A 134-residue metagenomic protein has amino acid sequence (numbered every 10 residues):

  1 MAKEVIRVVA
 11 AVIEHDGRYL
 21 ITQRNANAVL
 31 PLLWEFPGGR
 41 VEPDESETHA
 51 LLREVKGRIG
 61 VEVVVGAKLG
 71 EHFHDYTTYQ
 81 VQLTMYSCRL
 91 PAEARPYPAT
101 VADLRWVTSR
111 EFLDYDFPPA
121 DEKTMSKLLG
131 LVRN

Functional and structural regions predicted by a protein language model:
M1-L20, R40, E71: Conserved N-terminal beta-strand and adjoining loop/helix that marks the start of the Nudix/MutT-like hydrolase domain
R7-V9, G17, V81-T84, A102: Change "...and in nucleic-acid phosphodiester-cleaving endonucleases..." to "...and in nucleic-acid processing enzymes
H15-R18, N25, R89-A94, S109-E111: Short loop segments at secondary-structure junctions
R18-R58: Conserved Nudix-box catalytic region and its N-terminal flanking loop in Nudix hydrolases and closely related
P31, Y79, R95-N134: Nudix hydrolase/Nudix homology domain
R58-V65: Short secondary-structure junctions
E62, E71-R95, R105-V107, L128: Active-site-adjacent beta-strand/loop module that shapes the phosphate/pyrophosphate-binding cleft
